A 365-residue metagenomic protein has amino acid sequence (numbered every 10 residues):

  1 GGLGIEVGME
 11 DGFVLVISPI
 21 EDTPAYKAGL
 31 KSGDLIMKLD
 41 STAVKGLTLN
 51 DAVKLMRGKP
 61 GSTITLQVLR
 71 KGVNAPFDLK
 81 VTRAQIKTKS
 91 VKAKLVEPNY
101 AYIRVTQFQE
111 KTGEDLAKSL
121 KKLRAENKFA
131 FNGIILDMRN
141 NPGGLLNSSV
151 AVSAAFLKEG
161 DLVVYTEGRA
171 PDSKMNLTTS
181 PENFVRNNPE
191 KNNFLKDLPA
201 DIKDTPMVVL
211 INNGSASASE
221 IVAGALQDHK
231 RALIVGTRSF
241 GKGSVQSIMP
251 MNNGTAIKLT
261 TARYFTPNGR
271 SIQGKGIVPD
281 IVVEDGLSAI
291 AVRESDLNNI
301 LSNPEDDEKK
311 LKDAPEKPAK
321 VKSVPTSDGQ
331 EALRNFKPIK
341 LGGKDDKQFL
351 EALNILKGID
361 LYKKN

Functional and structural regions predicted by a protein language model:
G1-S18: PDZ/PDZ-like peptide-tail recognition elements
G8, Q67-K71, P250, F265: A generic structural motif
G12-V14, M37, D51-K92, T260-T261: PDZ-domain C-terminal substructure recognizer with occasional recognition of PDZ-binding tails
E21-D34, K89-K92, K196-D197: PDZ/PDZ-like domain micro-motif
A25-T48, I135-D137, D228: Conserved PDZ fold ligand-binding element
L35-Q67, S148, K242-I248: PDZ domains, with a preference for the canonical peptide-binding region formed by the helix
V91-N365: C-terminal "post-core" interaction segments
